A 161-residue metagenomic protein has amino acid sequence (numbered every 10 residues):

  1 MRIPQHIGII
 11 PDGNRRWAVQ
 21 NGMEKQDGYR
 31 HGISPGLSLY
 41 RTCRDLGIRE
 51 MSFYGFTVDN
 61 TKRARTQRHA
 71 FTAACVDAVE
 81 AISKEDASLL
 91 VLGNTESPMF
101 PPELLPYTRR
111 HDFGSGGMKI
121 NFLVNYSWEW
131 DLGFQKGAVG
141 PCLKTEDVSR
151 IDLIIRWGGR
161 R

Functional and structural regions predicted by a protein language model:
M1-R161: Flexible, compositionally biased loop and terminal segments
